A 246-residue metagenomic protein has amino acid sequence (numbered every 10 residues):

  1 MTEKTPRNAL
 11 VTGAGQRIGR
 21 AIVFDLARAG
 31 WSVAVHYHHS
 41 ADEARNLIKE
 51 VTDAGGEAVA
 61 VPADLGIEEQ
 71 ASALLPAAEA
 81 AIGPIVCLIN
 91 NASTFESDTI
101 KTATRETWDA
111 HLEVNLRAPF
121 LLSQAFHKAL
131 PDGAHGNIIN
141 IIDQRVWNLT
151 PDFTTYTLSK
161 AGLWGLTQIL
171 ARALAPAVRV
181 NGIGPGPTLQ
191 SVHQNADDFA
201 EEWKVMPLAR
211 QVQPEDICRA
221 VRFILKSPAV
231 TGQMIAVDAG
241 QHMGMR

Functional and structural regions predicted by a protein language model:
P6-R7, G56-E57, P84-I85, L130-D143 (+2 more regions): Active-site loop of short-chain dehydrogenase/reductase
G15-R17: Conserved glycine-rich cofactor-binding loop
L26, W164, L174-T188, V230-V237: Conserved Rossmann-fold SDR core element
W31-R45: Conserved glycine-rich Rossmann-like NAD(P)H-binding loop of the short-chain dehydrogenase/reductase
S97, N137-G162, T167-A175, P187: Catalytic loop of short-chain dehydrogenase/reductase
T99-I100, T104-L112, E202: Substrate-binding pocket helix/loop in short-chain dehydrogenase/reductase
Q213-V237, H242: C-terminal substrate-recognition "lid" of short-chain dehydrogenase/reductases
